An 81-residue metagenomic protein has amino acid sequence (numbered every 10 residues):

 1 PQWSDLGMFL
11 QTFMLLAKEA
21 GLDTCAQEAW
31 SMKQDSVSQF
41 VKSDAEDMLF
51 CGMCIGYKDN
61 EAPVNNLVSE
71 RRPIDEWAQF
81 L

Functional and structural regions predicted by a protein language model:
P1-F40: Small-aliphatic-rich amphipathic alpha-helix that forms the alpha element of a beta-alpha
A45-L81: C-terminal helix-cap and adjacent tail motif
